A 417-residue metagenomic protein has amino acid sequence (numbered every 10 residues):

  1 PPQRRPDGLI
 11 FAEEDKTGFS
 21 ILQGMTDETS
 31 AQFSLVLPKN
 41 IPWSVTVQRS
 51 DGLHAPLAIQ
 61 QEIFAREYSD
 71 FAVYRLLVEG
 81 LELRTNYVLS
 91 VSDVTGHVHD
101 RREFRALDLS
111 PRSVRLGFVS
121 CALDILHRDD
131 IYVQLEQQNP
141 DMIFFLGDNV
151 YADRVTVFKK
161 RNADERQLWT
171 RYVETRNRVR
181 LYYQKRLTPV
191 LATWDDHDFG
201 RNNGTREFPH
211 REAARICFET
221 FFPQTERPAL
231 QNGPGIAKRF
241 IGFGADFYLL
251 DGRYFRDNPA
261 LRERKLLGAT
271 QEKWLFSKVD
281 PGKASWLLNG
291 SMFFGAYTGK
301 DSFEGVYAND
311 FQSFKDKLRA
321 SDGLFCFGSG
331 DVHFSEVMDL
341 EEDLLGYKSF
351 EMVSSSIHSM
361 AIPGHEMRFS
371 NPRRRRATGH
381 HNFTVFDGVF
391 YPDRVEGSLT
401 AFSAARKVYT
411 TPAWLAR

Functional and structural regions predicted by a protein language model:
P2-R417: Metal-dependent phosphoester/phosphodiester hydrolase catalytic core
